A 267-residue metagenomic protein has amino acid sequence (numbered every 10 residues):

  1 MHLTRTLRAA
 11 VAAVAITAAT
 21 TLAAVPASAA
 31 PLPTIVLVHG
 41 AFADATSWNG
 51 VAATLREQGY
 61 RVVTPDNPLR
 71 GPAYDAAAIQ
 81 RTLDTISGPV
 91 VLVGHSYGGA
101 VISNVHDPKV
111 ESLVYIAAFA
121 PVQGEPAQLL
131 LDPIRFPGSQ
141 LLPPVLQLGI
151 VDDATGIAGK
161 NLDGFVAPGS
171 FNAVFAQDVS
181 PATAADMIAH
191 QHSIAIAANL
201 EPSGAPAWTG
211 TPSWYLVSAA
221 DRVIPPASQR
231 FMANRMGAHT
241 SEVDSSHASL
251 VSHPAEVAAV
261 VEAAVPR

Functional and structural regions predicted by a protein language model:
M1-A29: Secretory targeting and sorting signals
A30-G88: Active-site catalytic motif of lipid deacylating hydrolases and related acyltransferases
G40-A43, S96-Y97, F119: Active-site glycine-rich loops that stabilize anionic/oxyanionic intermediates across multiple enzyme folds
V93-I102: Gly/Ala-rich beta-loop-alpha elbow adjacent to hydrolase catalytic centers
K109-V110, Y115-A158, A195-A198: Flexible "cap/lid" loop of the alpha/beta hydrolase fold
A189-M236, S241-D244, A248-P254: Conserved serine/cysteine hydrolase catalytic core
V251-V265: Post-His helix in hydrolase/transferase enzymes
